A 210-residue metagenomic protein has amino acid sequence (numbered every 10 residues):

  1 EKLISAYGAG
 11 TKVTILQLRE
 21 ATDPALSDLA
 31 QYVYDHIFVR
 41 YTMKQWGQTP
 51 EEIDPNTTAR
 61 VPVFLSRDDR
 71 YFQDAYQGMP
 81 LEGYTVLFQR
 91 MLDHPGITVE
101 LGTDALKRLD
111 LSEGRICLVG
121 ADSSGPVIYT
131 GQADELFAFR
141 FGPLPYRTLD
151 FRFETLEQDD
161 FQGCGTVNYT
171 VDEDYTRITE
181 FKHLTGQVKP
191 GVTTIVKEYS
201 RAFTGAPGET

Functional and structural regions predicted by a protein language model:
E1-K2, L136: Accessible peptide chain termini
K2-G125: Active-site/ligand-binding neighborhood in enzyme catalytic cores
L106-T210: Mid-domain catalytic core of redox enzymes that form a hydrophobic substrate pocket/lid adjacent to a catalytic redox
